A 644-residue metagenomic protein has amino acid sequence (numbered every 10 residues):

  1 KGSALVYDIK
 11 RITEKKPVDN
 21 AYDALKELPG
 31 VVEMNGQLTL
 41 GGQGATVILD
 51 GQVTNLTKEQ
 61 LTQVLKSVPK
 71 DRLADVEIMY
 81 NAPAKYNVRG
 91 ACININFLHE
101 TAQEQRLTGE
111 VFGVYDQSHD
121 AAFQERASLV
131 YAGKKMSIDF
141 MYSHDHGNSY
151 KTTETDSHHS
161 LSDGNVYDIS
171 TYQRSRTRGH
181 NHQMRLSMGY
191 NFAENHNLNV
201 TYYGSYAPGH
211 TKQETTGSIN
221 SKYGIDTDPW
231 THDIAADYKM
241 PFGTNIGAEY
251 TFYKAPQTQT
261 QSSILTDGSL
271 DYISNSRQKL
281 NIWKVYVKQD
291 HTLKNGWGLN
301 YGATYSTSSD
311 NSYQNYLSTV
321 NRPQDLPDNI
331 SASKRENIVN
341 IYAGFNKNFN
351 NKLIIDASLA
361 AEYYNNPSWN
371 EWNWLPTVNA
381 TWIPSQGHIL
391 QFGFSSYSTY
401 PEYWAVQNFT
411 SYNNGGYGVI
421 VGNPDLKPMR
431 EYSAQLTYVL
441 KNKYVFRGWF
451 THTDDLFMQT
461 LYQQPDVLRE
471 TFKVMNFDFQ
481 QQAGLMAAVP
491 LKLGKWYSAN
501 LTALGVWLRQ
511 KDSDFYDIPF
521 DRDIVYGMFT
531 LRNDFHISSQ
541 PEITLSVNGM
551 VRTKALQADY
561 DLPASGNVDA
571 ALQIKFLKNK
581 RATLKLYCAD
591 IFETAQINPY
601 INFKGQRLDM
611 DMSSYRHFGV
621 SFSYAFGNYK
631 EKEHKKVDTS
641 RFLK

Functional and structural regions predicted by a protein language model:
K1, A21-A24, L61-Q63, V88-F112 (+1 more regions): N-terminal periplasmic accessory domains that precede and gate Gram-negative outer-membrane beta-barrel machines
Y22-T57, K85, I93: Extracytoplasmic beta-strand/coil segments of soluble accessory domains associated with Gram-negative outer-membrane
T54-Y80: Short acidic/polar hinge/loop motifs at secondary-structure boundaries that mediate gating or recognition
G113-H119, G133, H144-N148, G204-P208 (+12 more regions): Transmembrane beta-strands of outer-membrane beta-barrel pores
M136, N181-P208, G224-N373, T381-G387 (+3 more regions): Face-selective signature of the C-terminal outer-membrane beta-barrel domain
S398-G448, H452, E470-G484, V489-K492 (+1 more regions): Outer-membrane beta-barrel signature, preferentially recognizing the C-terminal barrel domain of Gram-negative
D478-T553: Gram-negative outer-membrane beta-barrel transporters
D523-K644: Conserved C-terminal beta-signal and adjacent last beta-strands/turns of outer-membrane beta-barrel proteins
